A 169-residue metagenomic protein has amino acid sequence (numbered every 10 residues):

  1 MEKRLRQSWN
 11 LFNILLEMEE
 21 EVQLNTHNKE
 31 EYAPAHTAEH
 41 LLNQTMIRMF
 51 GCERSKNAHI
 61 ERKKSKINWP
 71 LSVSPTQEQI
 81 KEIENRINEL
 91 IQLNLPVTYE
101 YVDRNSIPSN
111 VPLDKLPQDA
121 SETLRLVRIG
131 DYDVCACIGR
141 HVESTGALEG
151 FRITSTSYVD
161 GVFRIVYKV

Functional and structural regions predicted by a protein language model:
M1-V169: Active-/binding-site microenvironments in catalytic and ligand-binding cores
